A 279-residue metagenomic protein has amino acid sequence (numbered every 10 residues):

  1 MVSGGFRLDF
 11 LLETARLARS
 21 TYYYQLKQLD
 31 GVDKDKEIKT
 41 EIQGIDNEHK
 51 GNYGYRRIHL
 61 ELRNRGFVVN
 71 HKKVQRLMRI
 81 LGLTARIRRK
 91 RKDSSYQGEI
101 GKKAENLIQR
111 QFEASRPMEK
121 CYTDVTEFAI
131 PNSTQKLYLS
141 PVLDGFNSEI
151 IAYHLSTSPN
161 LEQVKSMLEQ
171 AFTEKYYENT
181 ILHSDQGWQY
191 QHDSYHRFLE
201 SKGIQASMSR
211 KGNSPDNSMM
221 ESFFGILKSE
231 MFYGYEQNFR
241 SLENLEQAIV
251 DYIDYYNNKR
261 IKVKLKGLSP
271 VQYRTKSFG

Functional and structural regions predicted by a protein language model:
M1-D30: Basic, low-complexity segments
L11-L12, Y22, I42, I58 (+14 more regions): Mobile genetic element proteins and their domesticated derivatives, centered on retroelements and DNA transposons
R19-R116, N213, S269-S277: Basic, flexible linker segments flanking DNA-binding modules in nucleic acid-interacting mobile-element proteins
G31, F67, F112-E113, N132 (+3 more regions): Conserved, non-catalytic sequence blocks in retroelement Pol enzymes and Pol-derived host proteins
S94-G98, S184-Q186, H192-Y195, A206-K228 (+2 more regions): RNase H-like two-metal-ion nuclease catalytic core shared by retroviral integrases and related mobile-element nucleases
R110-I151, T157-P159: An active-site-proximal beta-strand-loop segment
Q135, Y153-K175: Active-site beta-loop-alpha junctions of metal-dependent nucleic acid enzymes, especially the RNase H-like/DDE
E200-I204, K228-G279: C-terminal domain-tail junction helix/linker
